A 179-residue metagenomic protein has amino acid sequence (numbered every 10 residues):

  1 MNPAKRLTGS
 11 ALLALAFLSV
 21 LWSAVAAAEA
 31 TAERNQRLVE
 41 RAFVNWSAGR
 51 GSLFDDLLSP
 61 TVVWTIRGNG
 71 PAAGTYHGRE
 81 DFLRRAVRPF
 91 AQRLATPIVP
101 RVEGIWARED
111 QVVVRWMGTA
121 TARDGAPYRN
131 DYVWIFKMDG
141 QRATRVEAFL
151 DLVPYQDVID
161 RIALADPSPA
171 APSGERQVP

Functional and structural regions predicted by a protein language model:
N2-L13: Bacterial N-terminal signal peptides that target proteins for export
L15-S52, D56-P60, I162-P179: Short, low-complexity N-terminal intrinsically disordered segments enriched in polar/charged residues
A27-T31, R88-P179: A beta-strand edge to alpha-helix "cap/lid" segment located at domain peripheries
A28-A32, P71-R79, G125: Alpha-helix initiation/capping motif
V39, L53-F54, V62, G78 (+4 more regions): Hydrophobic pocket/interface hotspot
D56-R108: A solvent-exposed, acidic/Ser-Thr-rich amphipathic alpha-helical stretch
